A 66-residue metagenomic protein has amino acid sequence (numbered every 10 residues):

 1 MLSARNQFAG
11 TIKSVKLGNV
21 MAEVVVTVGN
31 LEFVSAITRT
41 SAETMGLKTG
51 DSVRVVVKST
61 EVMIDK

Functional and structural regions predicted by a protein language model:
M1-K66: Non-catalytic connector elements of ABC transporters
